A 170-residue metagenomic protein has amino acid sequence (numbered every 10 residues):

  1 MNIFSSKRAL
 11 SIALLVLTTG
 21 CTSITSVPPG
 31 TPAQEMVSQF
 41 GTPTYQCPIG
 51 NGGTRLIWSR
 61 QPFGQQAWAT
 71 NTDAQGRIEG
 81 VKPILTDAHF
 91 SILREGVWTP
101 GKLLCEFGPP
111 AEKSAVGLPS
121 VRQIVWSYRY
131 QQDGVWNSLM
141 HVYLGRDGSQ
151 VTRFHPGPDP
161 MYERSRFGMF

Functional and structural regions predicted by a protein language model:
M1-S11: Bacterial N-terminal signal peptides that target proteins for export
L17-G20: C-terminal motif of bacterial Sec signal peptides marking the signal peptidase cleavage site
T22-T25: Bacterial signal peptide processing site
P28-R77, R94-F170: A cross-family detector of function-defining hotspots
I78-A88: Acidic/histidine-rich, surface-exposed loop or edge segments in extracytoplasmic proteins
